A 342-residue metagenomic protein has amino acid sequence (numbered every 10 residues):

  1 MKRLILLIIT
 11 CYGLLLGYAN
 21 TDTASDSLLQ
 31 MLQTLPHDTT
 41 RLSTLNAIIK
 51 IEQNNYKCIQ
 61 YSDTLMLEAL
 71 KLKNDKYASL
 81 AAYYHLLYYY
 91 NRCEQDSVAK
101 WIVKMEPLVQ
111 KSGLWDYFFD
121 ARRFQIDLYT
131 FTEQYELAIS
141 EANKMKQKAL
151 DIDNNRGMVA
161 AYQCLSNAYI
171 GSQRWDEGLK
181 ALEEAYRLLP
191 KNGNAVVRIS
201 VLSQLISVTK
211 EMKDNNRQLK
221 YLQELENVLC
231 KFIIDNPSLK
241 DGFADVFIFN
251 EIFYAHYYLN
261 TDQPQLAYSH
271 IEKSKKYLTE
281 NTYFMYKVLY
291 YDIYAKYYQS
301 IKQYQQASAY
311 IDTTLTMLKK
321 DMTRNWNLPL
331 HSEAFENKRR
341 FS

Functional and structural regions predicted by a protein language model:
L4-G13: Sec-dependent N-terminal signal peptides
G17-S342: A "functional boundary" signal
